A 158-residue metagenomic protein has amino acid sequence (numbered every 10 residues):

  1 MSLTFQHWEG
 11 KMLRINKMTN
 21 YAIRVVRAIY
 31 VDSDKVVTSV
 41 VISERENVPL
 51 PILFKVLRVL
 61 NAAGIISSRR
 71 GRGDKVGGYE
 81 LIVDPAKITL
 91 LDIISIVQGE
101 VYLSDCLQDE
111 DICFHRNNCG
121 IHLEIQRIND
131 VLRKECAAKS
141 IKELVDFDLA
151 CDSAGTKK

Functional and structural regions predicted by a protein language model:
S2-G10, C106-K158: C-terminal regulatory/oligomerization modules of transcriptional regulators
S2-R24: Short alpha-helical segments that sit at the start of domains
N16-M18, R69-Y79, P85: Short, Lys/Arg-rich nucleic-acid/phosphate-binding segment
V26, L57-R58: Short, hydrophobic-biased segments on the C-terminal half of alpha helices that form "recognition helices"
Y30-D34, V83-D84: Short helix-capping/hinge SLiMs at alpha-helix to coil transitions
V40-N47: A short alpha-helical element within helix-turn-helix/winged-helix DNA-binding domains across DNA-binding proteins
A63-G64: Glycine-centered, phosphate/nucleic-acid-interacting loop/turn motifs that mediate DNA/RNA or nucleotide
D84-C106: Conserved segment of winged-helix/HTH DNA-binding domains
